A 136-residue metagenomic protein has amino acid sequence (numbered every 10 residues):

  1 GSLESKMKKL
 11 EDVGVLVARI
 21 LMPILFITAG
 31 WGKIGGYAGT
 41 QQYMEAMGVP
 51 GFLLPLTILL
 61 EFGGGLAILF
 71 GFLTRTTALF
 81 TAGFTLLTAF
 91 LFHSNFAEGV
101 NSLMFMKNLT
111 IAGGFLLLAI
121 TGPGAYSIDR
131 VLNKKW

Functional and structural regions predicted by a protein language model:
G1-G35, Q42, G51-L59, G63 (+1 more regions): Extended, low-polarity transmembrane helix blocks
M47-G48: Flexible, solvent-exposed coil segments and beta strand-coil junctions, predominantly the extracellular/periplasmic
